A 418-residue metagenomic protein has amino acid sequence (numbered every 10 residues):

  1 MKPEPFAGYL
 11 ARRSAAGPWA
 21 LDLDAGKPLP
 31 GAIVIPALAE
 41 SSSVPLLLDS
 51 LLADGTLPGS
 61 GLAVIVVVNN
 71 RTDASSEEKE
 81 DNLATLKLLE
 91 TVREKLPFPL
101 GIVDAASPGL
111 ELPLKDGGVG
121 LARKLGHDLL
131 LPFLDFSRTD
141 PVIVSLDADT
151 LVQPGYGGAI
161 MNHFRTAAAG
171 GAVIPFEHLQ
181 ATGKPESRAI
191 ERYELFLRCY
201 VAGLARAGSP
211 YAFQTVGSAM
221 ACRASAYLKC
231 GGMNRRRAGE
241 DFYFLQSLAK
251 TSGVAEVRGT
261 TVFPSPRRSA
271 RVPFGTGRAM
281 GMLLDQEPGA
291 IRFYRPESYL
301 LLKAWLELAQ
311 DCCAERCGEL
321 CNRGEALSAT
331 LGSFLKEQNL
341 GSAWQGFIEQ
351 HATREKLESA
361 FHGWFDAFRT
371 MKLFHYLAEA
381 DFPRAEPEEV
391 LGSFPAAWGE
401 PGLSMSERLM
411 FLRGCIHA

Functional and structural regions predicted by a protein language model:
M1-S60, V67: N-proximal low-complexity "stem/linker" segments adjacent to membrane-targeting elements
K2, M282-A418: Terminal low-complexity segments of carbohydrate-biosynthetic enzymes
E77-D140: Active-site-proximal specificity loops/subdomain of glycosyltransferases
D128, S137-P141, L146-H163: Acidic donor-binding/catalytic loop of UDP-sugar-dependent glycosyltransferases, especially processive GT2
A159, A168-A189: Short beta-strand-to-loop element that shapes/binds the nucleotide-sugar donor at the catalytic cleft/hinge
V201-A221: A recurrent flexible, glycine/aromatic-enriched loop bordering the glycosyltransferase active site that acts as
R236, L248-F263: Catalytic donor-sugar/metal-binding loop of nucleotide-sugar-dependent glycosyltransferases
R236-Y243: Acidic donor-binding loop at a coil-to-helix junction in glycosyltransferase catalytic cores that engages
